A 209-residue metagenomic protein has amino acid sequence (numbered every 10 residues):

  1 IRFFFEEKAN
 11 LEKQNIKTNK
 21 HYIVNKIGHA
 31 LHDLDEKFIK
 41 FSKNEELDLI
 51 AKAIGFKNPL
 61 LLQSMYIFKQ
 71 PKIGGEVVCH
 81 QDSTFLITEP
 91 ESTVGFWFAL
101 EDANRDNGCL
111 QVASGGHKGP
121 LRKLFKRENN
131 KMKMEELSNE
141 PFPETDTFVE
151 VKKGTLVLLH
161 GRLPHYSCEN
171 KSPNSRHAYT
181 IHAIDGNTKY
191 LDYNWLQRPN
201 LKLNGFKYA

Functional and structural regions predicted by a protein language model:
I1-C79, F85, N200, N204-K207: Non-heme Fe(II)-dependent double-stranded beta-helix
D35-K40, P141-T147, S167-C168: Active-site rim elements
F41, F56-K57, K72, S83-E89 (+2 more regions): Active-site region of the double-stranded beta-helix
I67-F68, T84, A103, H117-K118 (+2 more regions): Short, solvent-exposed loop/turn segments at secondary-structure junctions
H80, L86-R105, E150-K153, L158 (+1 more regions): Short, conserved beta-strand element in jelly-roll/cupin
Q81-T84, W97-A99, P143-T145, L163-Y166: Glycine-rich, charged/polar anion/phosphate-binding loops that engage phosphate groups from diverse ligands
A103-L163, F206: Double-stranded beta-helix
R122-R127, L156-L158, R162-A209: Non-heme Fe(II)/2-oxoglutarate
